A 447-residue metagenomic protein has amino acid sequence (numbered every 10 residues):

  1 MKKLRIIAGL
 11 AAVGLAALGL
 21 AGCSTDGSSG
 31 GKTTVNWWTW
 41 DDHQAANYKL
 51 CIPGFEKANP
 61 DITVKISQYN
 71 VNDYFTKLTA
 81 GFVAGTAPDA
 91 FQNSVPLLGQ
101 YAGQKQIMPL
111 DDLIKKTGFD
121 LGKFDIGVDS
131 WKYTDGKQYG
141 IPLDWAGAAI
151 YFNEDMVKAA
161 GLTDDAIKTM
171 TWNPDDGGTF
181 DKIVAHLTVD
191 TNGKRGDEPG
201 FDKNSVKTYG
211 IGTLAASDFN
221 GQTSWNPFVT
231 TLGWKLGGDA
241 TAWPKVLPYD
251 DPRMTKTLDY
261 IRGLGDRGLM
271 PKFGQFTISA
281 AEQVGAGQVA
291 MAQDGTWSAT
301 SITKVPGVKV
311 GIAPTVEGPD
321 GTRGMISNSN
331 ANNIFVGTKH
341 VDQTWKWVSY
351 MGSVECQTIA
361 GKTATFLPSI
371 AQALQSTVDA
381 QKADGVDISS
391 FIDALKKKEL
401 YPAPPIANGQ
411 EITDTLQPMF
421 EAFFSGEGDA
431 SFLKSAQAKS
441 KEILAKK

Functional and structural regions predicted by a protein language model:
M1-N36, K57, A438-K447: Short, low-complexity disordered leader/linker segments with a strong preference for bacterial N-terminal type II
G31-D42, I62-S67, A90, Y139 (+1 more regions): Short, well-ordered beta-strand elements
I52, E56, A216-W234, V246 (+1 more regions): Extracytoplasmic/periplasmic substrate-binding proteins
G54-K123, K137-G140, K158-G161, D165 (+4 more regions): Extracytoplasmic "Venus flytrap"/periplasmic binding protein-like
K57, I114-K115, Y133-N220, G238-P271 (+3 more regions): Helix-loop-helix "hinge/cap" segment bordering the ligand-binding cleft or interdomain interface
V95-A149, K158, F201-K207, F228-V229 (+3 more regions): Hinge/lid segment of periplasmic solute-binding proteins
A281-E282, A286, W297-T300, N330-Q410: Mature extracytoplasmic/periplasmic domains
I388-K439: C-terminal capping/gating helix-and-loop segments adjacent to ligand/active sites or protein-protein/ligand interfaces
